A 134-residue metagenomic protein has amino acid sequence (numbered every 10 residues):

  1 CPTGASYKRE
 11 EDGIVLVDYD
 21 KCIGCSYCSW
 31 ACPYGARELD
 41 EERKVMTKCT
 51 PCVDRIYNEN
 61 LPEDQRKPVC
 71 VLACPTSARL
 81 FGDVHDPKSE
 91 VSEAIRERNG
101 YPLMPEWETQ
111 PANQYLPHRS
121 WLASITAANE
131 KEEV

Functional and structural regions predicted by a protein language model:
P2-V134: Non-ligating segments of multi-cofactor redox enzymes
